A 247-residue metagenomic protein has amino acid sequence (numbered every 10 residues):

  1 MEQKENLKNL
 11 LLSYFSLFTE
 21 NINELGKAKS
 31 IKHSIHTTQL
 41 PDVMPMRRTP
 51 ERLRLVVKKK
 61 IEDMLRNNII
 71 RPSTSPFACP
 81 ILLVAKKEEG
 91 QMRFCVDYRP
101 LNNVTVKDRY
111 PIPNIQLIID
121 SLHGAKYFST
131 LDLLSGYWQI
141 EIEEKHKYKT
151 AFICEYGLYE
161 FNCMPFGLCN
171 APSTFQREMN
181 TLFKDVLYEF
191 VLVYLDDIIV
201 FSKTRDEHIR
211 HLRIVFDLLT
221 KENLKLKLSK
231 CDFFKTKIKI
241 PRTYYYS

Functional and structural regions predicted by a protein language model:
M1-Y110, E189-L195, V200-S202, R242: Reverse-transcribing Pol proteins
E2-N9, G26, R52-K59, P76 (+11 more regions): Generic recognition of stable, solvent-exposed alpha-helical segments in well-folded globular domains
S16-V43, V84-R93, D108-Y110, D120-L122 (+4 more regions): Reverse-transcriptase-like RNA-dependent polymerase core
T19, R66, K184, T220-K221: Residues at helix-coil transition
N67, G124-A125, E189, E222: Structured helix-beta-strand junction loops
T74-V106, L131-Q139, N170, D197-S247: Acidic, metal-ion-coordinating active-site neighborhood of RNase H-like domains and the RT-RNase H "connection"/linker
